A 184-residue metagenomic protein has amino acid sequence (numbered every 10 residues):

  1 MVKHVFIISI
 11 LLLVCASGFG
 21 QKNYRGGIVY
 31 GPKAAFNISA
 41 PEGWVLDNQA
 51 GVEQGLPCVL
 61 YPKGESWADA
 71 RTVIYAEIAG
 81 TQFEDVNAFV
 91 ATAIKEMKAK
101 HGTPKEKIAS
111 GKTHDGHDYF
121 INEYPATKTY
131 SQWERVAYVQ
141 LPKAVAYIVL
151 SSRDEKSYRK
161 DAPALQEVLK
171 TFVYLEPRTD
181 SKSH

Functional and structural regions predicted by a protein language model:
H4-V14: Sec-dependent N-terminal signal peptides
G18-K22: Boundary at the C-terminal end of the N-terminal hydrophobic targeting segment
K33-A88: Secretory pathway targeting signatures of secreted, lumenal, and periplasmic proteins
E42, A50-V52, E123-A126, L150-D154: A mature extracytoplasmic/lumenal domain signature
W44, V145-H184: Surface-exposed amphipathic alpha-helical segments
N48, I94-H101, K105, L169-E176: Sec/Tat-exported extracytoplasmic proteins
Y75-F83, Y124, D154-Y158: Second-shell loop/turn segments in exported
A91-L141: Signature of long, low-cysteine stretches enriched in small and polar/charged residues
